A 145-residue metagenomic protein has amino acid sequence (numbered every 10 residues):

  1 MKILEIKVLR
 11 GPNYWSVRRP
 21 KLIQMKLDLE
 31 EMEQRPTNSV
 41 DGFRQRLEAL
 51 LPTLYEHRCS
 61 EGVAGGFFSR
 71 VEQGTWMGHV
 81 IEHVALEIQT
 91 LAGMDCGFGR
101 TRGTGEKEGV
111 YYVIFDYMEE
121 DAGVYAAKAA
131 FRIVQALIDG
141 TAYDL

Functional and structural regions predicted by a protein language model:
M1-G93, K128-R132: His/Glu-rich zincin catalytic helix
Y14, Y55, W76, Y111-Y112 (+3 more regions): Sequence-level detector for tyrosine residue identity
L22, G93-V134: M16 family metallopeptidases and their MPP-like homologs
S60, I138-L145: Acidic/histidine-enriched alpha-helical segments
